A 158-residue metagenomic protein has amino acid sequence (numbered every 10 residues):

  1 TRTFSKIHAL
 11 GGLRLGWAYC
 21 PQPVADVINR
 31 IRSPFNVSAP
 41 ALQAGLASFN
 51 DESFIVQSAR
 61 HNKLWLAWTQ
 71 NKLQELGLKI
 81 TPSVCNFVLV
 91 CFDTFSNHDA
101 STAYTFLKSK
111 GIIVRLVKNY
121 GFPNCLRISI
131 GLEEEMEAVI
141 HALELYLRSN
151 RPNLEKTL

Functional and structural regions predicted by a protein language model:
T1-T81: PLP-dependent aminotransferase class I/II
R2-T3, V90-C91, R115-V117: Thr-Gly-centered strand-to-loop micro-motif
S5, F87, G121: Residue-level detector of flexible, active-site-proximal loop/helix-junction positions within diverse enzyme catalytic
G12, V84, G121-N124: Short acidic/glycine-enriched loop/turn segments that link adjacent beta-strands
P21, N50, D93-T94, G131-E133: Residue-level recognition of strand-loop junctions within catalytic nucleotide-signaling folds
N62-K63, A67, Q74-K110, L126 (+2 more regions): Conserved PLP-binding catalytic core of the aspartate aminotransferase-like
T102, F106-K110, R115, N119-L158: PLP-dependent enzyme catalytic core of the Aspartate aminotransferase-like
